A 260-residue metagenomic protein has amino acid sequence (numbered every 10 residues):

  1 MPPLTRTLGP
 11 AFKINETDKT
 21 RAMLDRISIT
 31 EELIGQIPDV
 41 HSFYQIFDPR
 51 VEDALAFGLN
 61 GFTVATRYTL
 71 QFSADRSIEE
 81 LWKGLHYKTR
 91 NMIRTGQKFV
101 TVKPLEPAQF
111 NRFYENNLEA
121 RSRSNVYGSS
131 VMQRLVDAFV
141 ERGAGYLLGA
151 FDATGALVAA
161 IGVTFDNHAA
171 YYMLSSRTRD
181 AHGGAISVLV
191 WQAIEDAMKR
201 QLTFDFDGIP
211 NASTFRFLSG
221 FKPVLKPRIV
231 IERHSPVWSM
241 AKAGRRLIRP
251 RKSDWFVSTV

Functional and structural regions predicted by a protein language model:
M1-G9: Conserved acyl-donor/pantetheine-binding loop and adjacent beta-alpha core of acyl/acetyltransferases and related
K13, A144-A243: Aromatic (often tryptophan-rich) hydrophobic motifs at membrane interfaces
N15-D25: Short, flexible/disordered intra-domain loops and linkers
S28-D39, A193-A197: Short, basic/hydrophobic alpha-helical segments
P38-P49, A197-D207: Conserved GNAT acetyl-CoA-binding A-motif
D48-H182: A conserved beta-strand-loop-helix scaffold within acyl/acetyltransferase catalytic domains
R50, L59-E80, T203-V260: Active-site/acyl-donor-binding loops of N-acyltransferases
